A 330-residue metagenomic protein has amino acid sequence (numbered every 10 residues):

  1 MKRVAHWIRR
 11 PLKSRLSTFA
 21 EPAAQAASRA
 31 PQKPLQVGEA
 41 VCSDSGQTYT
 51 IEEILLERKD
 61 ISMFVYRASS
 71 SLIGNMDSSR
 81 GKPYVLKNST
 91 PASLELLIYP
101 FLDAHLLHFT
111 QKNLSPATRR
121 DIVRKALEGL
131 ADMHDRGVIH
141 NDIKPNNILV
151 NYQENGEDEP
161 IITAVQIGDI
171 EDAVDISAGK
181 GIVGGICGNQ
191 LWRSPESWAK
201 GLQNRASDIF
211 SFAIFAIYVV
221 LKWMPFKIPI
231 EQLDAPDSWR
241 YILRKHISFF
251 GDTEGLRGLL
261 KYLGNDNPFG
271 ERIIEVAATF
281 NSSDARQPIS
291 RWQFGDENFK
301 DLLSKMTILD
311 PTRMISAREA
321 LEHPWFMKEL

Functional and structural regions predicted by a protein language model:
K2-L56: Juxta-kinase regulatory segment immediately upstream of eukaryotic protein kinase catalytic domains
E39-S93: ATP-binding glycine-rich loop module of kinase domains
N88-D121: Conserved structural core of kinase catalytic domains
E128-V138: Protein kinase catalytic-loop region centered on the HRD/HxD motif
N146-L191: Activation segment/activation loop of eukaryotic-type protein kinase catalytic domains
D208: Conserved catalytic-loop aspartate of Hanks-type protein kinases
I247-S304: C-terminal lobe substrate-recognition/regulatory segment of protein kinase catalytic domains
S304-K305, T312-L330: Regulatory extensions flanking the kinase catalytic core
